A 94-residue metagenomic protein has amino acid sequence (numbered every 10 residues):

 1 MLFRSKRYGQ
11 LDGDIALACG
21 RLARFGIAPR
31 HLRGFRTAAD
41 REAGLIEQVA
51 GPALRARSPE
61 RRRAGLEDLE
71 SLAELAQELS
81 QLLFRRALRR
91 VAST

Functional and structural regions predicted by a protein language model:
S5-Q10: Non-catalytic interaction/regulatory modules that flank or connect domains
D12-L45: Short, amphipathic alpha-helical interaction segments positioned at domain boundaries
T37-T94: Exposed, interaction-prone assembly regions rather than primary DNA-binding/catalytic cores
